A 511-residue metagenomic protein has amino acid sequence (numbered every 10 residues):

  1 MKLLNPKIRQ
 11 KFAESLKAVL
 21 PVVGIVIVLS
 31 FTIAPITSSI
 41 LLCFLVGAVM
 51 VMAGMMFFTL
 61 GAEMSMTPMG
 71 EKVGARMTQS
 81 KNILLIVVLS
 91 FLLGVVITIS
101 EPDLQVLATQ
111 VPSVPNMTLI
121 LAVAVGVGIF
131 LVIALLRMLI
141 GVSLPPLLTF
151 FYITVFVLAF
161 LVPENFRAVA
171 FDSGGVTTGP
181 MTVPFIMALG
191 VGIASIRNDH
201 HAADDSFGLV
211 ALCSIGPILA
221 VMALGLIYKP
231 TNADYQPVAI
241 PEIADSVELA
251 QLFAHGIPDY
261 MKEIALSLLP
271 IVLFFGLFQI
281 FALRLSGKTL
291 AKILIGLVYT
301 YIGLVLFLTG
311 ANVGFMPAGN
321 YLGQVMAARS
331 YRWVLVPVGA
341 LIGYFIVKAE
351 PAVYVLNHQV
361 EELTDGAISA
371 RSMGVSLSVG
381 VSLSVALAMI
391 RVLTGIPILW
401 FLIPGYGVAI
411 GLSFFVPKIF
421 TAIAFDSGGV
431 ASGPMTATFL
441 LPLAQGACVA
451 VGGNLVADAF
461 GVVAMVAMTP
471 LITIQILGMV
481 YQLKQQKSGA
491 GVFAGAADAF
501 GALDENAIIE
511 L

Functional and structural regions predicted by a protein language model:
M1-S15, V19, G70-L84, D199-L209 (+6 more regions): Intrinsically disordered, low-complexity non-transmembrane regions of multi-pass membrane transporters
K2, A134-T149, E164-N165, R197-I243 (+4 more regions): Juxtamembrane and boundary regions of transmembrane helices in multi-pass small-molecule transporters and channels
R9-S15, I36-V46, T78, V111-I120 (+7 more regions): Interfacial loop-to-helix junctions that mark the boundaries of transmembrane helices in multi-pass membrane
K11-A18, L42-A48, R76-L85, L144-T149 (+3 more regions): Alpha-helical transmembrane segments and their helix-start/interface "positive-inside/aromatic belt" motifs in integral
L20-I33, G47-F57, L89-V96, G126-R137 (+10 more regions): Hydrophobic core segments of alpha-helical transmembrane domains in multi-pass membrane transport and ion-translocation
V28-L42, A62-G70, V96-V111, F130-G141 (+11 more regions): Transmembrane helix-loop junctions in multi-pass membrane proteins
G74-R76, I83-T154, R332-S413: Helix-loop-helix junctions within the multi-pass membrane cores of secondary transporters/permeases
A239-A352: Transmembrane helical segments that form the transport core of multi-pass membrane transport proteins
